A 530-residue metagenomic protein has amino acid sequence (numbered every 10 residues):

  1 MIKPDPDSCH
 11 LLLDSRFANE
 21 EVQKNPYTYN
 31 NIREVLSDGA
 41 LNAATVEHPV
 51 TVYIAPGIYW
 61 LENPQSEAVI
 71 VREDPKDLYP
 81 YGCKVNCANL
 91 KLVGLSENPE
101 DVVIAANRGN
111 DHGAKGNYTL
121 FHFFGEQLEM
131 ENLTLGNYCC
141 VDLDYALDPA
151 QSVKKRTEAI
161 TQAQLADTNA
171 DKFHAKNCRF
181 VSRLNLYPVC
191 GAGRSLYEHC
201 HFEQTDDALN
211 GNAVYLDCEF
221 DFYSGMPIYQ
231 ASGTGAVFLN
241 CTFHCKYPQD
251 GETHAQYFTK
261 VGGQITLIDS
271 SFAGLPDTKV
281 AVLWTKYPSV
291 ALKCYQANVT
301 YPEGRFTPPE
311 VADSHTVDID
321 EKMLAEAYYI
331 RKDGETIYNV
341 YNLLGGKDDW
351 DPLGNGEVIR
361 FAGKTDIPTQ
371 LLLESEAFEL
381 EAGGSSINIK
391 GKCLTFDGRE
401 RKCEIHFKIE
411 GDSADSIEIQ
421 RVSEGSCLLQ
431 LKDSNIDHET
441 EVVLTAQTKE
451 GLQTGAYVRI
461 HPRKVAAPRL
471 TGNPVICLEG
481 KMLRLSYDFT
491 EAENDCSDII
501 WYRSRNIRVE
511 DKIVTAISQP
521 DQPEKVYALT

Functional and structural regions predicted by a protein language model:
I2-P368: Sequence-level preference for short, compositionally simple segments enriched in small aliphatic or small polar residues
I367-E376, V465-P474: Proline-enriched interdomain boundary motifs that mark the N-terminal boundary and often initiate the first structured
A377-S385, V475-K481: Short, solvent-exposed loop/linker segments at the N-terminal edge of repeated beta-sheet extracellular domains
G391-R399, L485-N494: Acidic, Ser/Thr
R399, Q447-Y457, T530: Short, exposed coil/turn segments at beta-strand boundaries within extracellular/luminal domains
R401-I405, E491-I500: Solvent-exposed loop segments of extracellular immunoglobulin-like
S413-L429, Y502-Q519: Surface-exposed, flexible coil segments in extracellular/virion-facing regions
D437-E450, K525-L529: A short beta-strand micro-motif common to beta-rich folds, especially ectodomain repeats
